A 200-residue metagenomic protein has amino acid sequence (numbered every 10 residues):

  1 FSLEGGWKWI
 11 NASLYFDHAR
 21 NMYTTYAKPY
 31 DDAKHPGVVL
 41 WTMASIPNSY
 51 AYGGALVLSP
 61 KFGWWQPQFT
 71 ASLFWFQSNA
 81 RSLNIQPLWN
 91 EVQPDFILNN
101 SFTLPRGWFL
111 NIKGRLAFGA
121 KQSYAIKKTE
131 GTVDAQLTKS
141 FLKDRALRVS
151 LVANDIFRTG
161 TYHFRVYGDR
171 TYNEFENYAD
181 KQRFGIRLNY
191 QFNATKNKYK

Functional and structural regions predicted by a protein language model:
F1, N48-Y52, L88-P94, T129-V133 (+1 more regions): Residues that define the transmembrane beta-barrel architecture of outer-membrane proteins
F1-G5, G54-P60, L73, F96-F102 (+3 more regions): Residues on the lipid-exposed face of transmembrane beta-strands in outer-membrane beta-barrel proteins
S2-T70, N84, D95: Outer membrane beta-barrel strand-and-loop segments of large Gram-negative receptors, especially TonB-dependent
W7, F16-R20, P60-W64, L73-N79 (+3 more regions): Transmembrane beta-strands of outer-membrane beta-barrel pores
W7-N11, W64-F69, R106-N111, K143-V149 (+2 more regions): Repeated loop/turn-to-beta-strand initiation elements of outer-membrane beta-barrel proteins
L14, M22-A33, N79-P87, K121-K128 (+2 more regions): Outer-membrane beta-barrel translocator domains and adjoining extracellular loop/strand segments of Gram-negative
L73-S78, N90-L142, V166: C-terminal beta-barrel architecture of Gram-negative outer-membrane proteins
F141-K200: C-terminal beta-signal and adjacent terminal beta-strands/loops of Gram-negative outer-membrane beta-barrel proteins
